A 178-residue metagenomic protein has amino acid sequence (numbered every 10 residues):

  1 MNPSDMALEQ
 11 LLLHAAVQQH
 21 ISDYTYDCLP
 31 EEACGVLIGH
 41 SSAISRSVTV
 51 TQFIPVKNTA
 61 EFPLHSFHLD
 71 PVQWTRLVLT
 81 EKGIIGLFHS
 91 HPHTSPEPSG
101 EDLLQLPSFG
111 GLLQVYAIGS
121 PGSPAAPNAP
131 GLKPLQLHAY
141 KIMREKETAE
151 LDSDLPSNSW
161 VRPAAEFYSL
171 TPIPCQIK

Functional and structural regions predicted by a protein language model:
M1-I85, H93-K178: Conserved beta-strand-loop surface patch within small alpha/beta domains used for substrate/adaptor or ligand engagement
S90: Metallo-beta-lactamase
